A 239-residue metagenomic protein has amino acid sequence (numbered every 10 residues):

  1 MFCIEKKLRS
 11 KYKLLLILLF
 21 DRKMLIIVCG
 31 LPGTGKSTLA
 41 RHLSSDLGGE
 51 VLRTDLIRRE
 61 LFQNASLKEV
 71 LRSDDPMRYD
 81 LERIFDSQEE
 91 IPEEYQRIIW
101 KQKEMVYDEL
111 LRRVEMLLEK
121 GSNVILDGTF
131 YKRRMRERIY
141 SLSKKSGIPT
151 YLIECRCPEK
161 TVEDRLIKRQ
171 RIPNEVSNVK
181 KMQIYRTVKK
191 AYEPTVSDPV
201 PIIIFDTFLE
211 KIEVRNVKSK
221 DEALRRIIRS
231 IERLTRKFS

Functional and structural regions predicted by a protein language model:
F2-D21, H42, D46, D164 (+1 more regions): NTP-dependent small-molecule kinase module
V28: Hydrophobic anchor at the beta1->P-loop junction of P-loop NTPases
L31: P-loop (Walker A) phosphate-binding loop of NTP-binding proteins
T34: ATP-binding Walker
S37: Walker A/P-loop
R41, S45-K120: Conserved substrate/cofactor phosphate-moiety recognition/catalytic segment in nucleotide-dependent phosphotransferases
L56-R59, F130-Y131, R156-V162, L209-E210: Conserved nucleotide-binding/hydrolysis micro-motifs of P-loop NTPases
K144-T195: A glycine- and Lys/Arg-enriched "phosphate-lid" helix/loop adjacent to the NTP-binding pocket of small-molecule kinases
